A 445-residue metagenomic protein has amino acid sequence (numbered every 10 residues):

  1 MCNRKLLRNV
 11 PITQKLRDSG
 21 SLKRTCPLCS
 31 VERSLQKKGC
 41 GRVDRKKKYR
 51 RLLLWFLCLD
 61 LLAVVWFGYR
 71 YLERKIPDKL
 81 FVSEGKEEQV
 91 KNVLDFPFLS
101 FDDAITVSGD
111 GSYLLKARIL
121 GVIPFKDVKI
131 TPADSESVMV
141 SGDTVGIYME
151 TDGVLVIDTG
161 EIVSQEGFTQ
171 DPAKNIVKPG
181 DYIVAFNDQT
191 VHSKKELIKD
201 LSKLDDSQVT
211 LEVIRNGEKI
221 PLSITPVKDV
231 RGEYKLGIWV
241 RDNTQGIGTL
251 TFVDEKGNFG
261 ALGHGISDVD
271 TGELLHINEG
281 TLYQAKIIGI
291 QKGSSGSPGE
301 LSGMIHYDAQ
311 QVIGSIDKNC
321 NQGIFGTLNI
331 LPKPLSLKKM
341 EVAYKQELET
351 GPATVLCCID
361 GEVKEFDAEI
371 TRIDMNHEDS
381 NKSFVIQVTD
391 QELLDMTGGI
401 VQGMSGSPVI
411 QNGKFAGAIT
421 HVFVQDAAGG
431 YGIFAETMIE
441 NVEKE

Functional and structural regions predicted by a protein language model:
C2, C26-C29, C40: Cysteine-centered motifs
G39-C40, D44, R50, L72 (+3 more regions): Interdomain regulatory linker/hinge segments that flank or connect interaction modules in polarity/junction/synaptic
R51-G68: Hydrophobic membrane-insertion alpha-helices, especially the h-region of bacterial N-terminal signal peptides
I119, V128, P132-A133, I198-G237: PDZ-domain C-terminal substructure recognizer with occasional recognition of PDZ-binding tails
T131, E136-Q170, K219-V227: Signal peptide-directed extracytoplasmic domains
P172-K194, V409-Q411, A416-G417: Conserved PDZ fold ligand-binding element
A185-E218, D426-A428, I433-T437: PDZ domains, with a preference for the canonical peptide-binding region formed by the helix
V227-G398, Q402, Q411-N412, T420 (+1 more regions): Serine endopeptidase catalytic core focused on the charge-relay Asp
